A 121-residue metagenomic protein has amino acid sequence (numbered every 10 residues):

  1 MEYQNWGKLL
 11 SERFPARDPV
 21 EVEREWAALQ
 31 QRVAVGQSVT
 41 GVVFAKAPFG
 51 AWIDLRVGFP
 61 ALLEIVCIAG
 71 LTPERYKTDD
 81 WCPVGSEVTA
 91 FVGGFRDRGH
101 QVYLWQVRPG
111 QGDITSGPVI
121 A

Functional and structural regions predicted by a protein language model:
M1-A121: Single-stranded RNA-binding regions, centering on S1/OB-family and related RNA-binding modules
